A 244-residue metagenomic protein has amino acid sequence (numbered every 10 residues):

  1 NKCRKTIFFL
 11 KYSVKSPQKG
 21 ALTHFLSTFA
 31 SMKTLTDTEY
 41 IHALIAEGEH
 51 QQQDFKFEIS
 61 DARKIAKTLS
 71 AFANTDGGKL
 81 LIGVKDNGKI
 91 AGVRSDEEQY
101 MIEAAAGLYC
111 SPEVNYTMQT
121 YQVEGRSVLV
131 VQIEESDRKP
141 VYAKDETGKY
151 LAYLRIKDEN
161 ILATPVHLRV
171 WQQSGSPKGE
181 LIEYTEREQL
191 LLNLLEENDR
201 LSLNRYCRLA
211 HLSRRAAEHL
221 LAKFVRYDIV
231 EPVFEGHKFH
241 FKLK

Functional and structural regions predicted by a protein language model:
L10, V14, H24-K244: Conserved N-terminal catalytic/coupling substructures associated with nucleotide/phosphate chemistry
